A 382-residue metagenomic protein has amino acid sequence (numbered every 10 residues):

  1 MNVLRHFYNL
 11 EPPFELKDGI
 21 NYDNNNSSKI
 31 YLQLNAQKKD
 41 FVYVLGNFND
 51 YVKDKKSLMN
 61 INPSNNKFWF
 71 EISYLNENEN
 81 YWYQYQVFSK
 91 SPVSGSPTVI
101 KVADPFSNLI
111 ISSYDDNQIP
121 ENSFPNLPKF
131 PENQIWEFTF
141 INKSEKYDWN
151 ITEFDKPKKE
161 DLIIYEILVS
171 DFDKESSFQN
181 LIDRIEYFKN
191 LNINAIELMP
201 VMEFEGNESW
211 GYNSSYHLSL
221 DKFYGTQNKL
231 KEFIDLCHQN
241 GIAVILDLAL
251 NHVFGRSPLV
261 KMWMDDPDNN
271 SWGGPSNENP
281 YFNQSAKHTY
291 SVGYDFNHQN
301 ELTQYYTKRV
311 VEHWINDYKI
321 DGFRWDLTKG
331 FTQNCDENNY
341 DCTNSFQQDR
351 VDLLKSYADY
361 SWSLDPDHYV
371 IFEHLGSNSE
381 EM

Functional and structural regions predicted by a protein language model:
N2-Q33: Extracellular ectodomain segments of secreted/surface proteins
D23-N26, Y31-N78, F88-D116: Aromatic-rich carbohydrate-binding modules that target alpha-glucans
E79-Y83: Exposed beta-strand face motif in extracellular beta-rich ectodomains
K90-P92, G330-T332, S377: Structural signature of outer-membrane beta-barrel domains
S91-T152: Extended, polar beta-sheet/loop recognition surfaces of beta-rich domains that mediate binding to diverse ligands
F130-E132, E145-L162, L168-K319, L327-F346 (+1 more regions): Substrate-binding/active-site clefts of carbohydrate-active enzymes
A195-L198, R324, V370-E373: A structural signal for short, well-ordered beta-strand segments and their strand-loop junctions that often border
V351-S379: Aromatic-lined carbohydrate-recognition surfaces of secreted/lumenal glycan-active proteins
